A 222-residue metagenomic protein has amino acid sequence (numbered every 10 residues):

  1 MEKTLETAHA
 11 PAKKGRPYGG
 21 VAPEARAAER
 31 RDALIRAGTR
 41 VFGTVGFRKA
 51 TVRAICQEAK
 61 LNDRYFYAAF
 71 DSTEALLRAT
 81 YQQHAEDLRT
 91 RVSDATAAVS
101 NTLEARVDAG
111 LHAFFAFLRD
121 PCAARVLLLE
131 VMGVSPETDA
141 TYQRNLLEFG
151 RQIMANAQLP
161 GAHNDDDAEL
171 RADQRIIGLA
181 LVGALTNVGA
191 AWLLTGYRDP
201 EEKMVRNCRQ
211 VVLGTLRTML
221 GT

Functional and structural regions predicted by a protein language model:
M1-E29, G161-D166, L220-T222: N-terminal intrinsically disordered/low-complexity leader segments
E2-A12, F117, D167-L194, D199-T215: Hydrophobic alpha-helical segments that form the core of small-molecule binding pockets and/or dimer interfaces
R26-G38, I55, T80-L88: Generic hydrophobic, amphipathic alpha-helix propensity
E29, F70, A75-H84, R91 (+2 more regions): Alpha-helical DNA-contacting segments of helix-turn-helix folds
A33, V41-A75, A79: Helix-turn-helix
A79, D94-C122, V205: Hydrophobic alpha-helical connector segments
E86, E137-H163, A172-G183, R206 (+1 more regions): Amphipathic alpha-helical packing segments from all-alpha helical-bundle domains
L118-E137, M154, N187-A190, L194: Amphipathic alpha-helical segments used for helix-helix packing
